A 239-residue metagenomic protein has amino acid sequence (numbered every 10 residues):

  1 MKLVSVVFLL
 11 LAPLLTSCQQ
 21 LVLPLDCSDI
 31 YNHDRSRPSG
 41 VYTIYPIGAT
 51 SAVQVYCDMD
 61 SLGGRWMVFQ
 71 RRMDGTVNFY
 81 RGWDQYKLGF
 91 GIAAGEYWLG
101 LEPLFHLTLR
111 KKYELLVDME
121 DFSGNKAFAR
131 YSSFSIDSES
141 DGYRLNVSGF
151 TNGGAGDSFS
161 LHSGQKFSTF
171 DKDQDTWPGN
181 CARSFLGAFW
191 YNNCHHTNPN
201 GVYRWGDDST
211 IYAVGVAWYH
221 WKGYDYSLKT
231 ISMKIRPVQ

Functional and structural regions predicted by a protein language model:
K2-C18: Cleavable N-terminal signal peptides of Sec/SRP-targeted secreted and luminal proteins
Q19-S163: Extracellular beta-rich globular recognition domains, centered on the fibrinogen C-terminal
G64-F69, A188-N192, G201-W205: Extracellular/mature segments of secreted proteins
A129, E139-N200: Surface-exposed interaction patches
C194, N198-V214: Short, surface-exposed beta-strand/loop patches at domain edges that form aromatic-rich interfacial subsites
I211-Q239: C-terminal helix/juxtamembrane-tail motif
